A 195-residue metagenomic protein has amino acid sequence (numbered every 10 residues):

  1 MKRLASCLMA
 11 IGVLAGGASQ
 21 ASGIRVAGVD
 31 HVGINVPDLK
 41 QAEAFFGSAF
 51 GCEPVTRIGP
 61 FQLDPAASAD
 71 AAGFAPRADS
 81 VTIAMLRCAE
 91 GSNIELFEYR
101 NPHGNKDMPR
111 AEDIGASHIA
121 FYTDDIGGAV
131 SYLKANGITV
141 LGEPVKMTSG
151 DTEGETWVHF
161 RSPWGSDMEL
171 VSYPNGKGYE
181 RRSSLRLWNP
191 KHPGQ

Functional and structural regions predicted by a protein language model:
M1-L4: Positively charged n-region of N-terminal signal peptides that target proteins for export
S6-G16: Bacterial N-terminal signal peptides
Q20-R25, T56-R57, I94, F121 (+1 more regions): Vicinal oxygen chelate
G23, F74-A75, M108-A111: Short consensus segments that form the blades of beta-propeller domains, in both extracellular/periplasmic
V29-P37, V81-E98, D107-N136, T156-R161 (+1 more regions): Vicinal oxygen chelate
N35-G91, G128, A135, T148-E153 (+1 more regions): Core segments of cupin and vicinal oxygen chelate
Q62, N101, P174-G176: A short acidic/small-residue loop/turn micro-motif
N105-P109, Y179-R182: A short, polar/proline- and glycine-enriched secondary-structure boundary/capping micro-motif
